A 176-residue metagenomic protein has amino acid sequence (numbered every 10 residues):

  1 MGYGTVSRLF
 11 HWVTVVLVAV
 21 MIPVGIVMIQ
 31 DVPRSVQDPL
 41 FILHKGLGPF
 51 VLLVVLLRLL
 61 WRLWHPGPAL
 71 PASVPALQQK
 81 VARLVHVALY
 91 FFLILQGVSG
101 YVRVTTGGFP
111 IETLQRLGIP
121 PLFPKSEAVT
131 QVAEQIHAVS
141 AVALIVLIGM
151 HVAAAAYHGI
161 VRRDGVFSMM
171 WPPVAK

Functional and structural regions predicted by a protein language model:
M1-K176: Membrane-embedded alpha-helical bundles that constitute the cytochrome b-like, heme-associated redox core of multi-pass
